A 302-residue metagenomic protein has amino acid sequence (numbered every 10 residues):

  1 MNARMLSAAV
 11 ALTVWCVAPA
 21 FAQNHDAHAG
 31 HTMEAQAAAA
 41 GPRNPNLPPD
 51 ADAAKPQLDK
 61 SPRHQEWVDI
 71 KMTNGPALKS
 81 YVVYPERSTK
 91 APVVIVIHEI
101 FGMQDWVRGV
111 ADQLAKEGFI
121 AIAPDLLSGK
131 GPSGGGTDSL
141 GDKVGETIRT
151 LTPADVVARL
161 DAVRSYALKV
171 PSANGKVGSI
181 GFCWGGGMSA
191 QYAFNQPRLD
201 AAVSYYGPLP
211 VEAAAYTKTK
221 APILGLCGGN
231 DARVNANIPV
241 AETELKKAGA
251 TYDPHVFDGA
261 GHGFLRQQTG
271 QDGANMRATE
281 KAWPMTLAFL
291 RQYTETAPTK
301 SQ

Functional and structural regions predicted by a protein language model:
N2-R63, N230, T299-Q302: N-terminal targeting or regulatory segments adjacent to alpha/beta-hydrolase or S9 domains
D26-G41, L47-D50, L58, W67-L168 (+1 more regions): Serine-hydrolase catalytic machinery in alpha/beta-hydrolase-like enzymes
L126-K130, P208, A260: Short beta-to-alpha linker loops that shape the active-site pocket of alpha/beta-hydrolase fold enzymes
L160-K220: Primarily recognizes the serine-hydrolase "nucleophile elbow" in alpha/beta-hydrolase and SGNH/GDSL folds
K218-I223, A248-T251: Short, proline-enriched alpha-helix->beta-strand connector loops that line the catalytic pocket of alpha/beta-hydrolase
G225-C227: Short beta-strand/loop motif that positions the catalytic acidic residue of the alpha/beta-hydrolase fold
A232-I238: Conserved alpha/beta-hydrolase "acid-adjacent" motif
K246, T251-Q302: C-terminal catalytic histidine-bearing segment of alpha/beta-hydrolase fold enzymes
